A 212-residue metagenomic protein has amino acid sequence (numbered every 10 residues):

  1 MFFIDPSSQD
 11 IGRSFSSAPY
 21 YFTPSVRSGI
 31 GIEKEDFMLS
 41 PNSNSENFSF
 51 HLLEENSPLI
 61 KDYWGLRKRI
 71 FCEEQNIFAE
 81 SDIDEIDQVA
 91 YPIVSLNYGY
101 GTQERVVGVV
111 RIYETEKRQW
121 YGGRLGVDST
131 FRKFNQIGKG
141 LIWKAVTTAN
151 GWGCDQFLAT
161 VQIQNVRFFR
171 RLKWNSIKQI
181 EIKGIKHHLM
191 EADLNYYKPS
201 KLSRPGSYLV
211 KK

Functional and structural regions predicted by a protein language model:
F2-F3, F15, Y20-F22: Aromatic (phenylalanine/tyrosine) cluster motif
F22, V26-P92, G99-R105, K201-G206: Short amphipathic alpha-helix that is part of the acyltransferase structural core
D87-V89, E116-R118, K183-H187: Short acidic/glycine-enriched loop/turn segments that link adjacent beta-strands
V94, Q103-E114, R118-G126: Conserved beta-strand in the GNAT
V127, K133-T147: Conserved acetyl-CoA-binding loop-helix of GNAT-fold acetyltransferases
A149-Q162: Conserved GNAT acetyl-CoA-binding A-motif
I163-K186: Conserved active-site alpha-helix within GNAT-family acetyltransferase domains
K183-K212: C-terminal "cap" of GNAT-fold acetyltransferases
